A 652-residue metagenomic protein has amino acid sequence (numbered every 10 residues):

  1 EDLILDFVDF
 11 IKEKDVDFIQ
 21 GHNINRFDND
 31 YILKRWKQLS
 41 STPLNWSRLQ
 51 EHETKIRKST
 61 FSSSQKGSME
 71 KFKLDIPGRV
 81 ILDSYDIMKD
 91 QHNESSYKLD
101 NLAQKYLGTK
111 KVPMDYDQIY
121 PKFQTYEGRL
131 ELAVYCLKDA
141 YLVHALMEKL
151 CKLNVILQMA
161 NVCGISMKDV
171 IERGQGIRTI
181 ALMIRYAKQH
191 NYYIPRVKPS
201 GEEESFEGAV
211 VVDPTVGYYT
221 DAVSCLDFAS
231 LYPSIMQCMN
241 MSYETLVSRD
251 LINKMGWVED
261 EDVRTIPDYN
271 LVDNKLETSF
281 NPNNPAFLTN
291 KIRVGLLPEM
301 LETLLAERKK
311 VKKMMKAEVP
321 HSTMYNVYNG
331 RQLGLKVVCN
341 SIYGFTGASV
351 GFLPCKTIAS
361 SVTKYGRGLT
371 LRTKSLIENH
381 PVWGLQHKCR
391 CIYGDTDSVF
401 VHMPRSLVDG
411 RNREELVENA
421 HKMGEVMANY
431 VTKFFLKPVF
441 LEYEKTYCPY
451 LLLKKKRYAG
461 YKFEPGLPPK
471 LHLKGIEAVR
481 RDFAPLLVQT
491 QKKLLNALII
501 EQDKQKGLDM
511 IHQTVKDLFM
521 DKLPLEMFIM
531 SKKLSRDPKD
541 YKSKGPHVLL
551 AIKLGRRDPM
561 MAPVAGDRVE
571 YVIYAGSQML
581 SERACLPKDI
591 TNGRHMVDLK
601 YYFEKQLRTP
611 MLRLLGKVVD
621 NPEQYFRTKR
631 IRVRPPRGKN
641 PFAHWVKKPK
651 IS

Functional and structural regions predicted by a protein language model:
E1-K34, Q38, T42: A conserved hydrophobic secondary-structure block that centers on an alpha-helix together with its immediately flanking
N29, Q38-A140: Active-site-proximal helix-loop-helix substrate-binding element of RNase H-like nuclease domains
K111, T370-T396: Active-site palm subdomain of RNA-directed nucleic acid polymerases
Y120-D250, M255-W257, E261, S322-L376 (+9 more regions): Common nucleic-acid-contacting/processivity interface regions adjacent to the catalytic cores of nucleic-acid enzymes
Y243-E299, E418-V439: Charge-dense polyanion-binding interfaces
K275-G351: Active-site cores of enzymes that catalyze phosphoryl transfer or operate on phosphate-rich substrates
V399-G424: Catalytic palm subdomain of template-directed nucleic-acid polymerases, centered on the conserved carboxylate motif
H421-S652: C-terminal, non-catalytic extensions of nucleic-acid polymerases
